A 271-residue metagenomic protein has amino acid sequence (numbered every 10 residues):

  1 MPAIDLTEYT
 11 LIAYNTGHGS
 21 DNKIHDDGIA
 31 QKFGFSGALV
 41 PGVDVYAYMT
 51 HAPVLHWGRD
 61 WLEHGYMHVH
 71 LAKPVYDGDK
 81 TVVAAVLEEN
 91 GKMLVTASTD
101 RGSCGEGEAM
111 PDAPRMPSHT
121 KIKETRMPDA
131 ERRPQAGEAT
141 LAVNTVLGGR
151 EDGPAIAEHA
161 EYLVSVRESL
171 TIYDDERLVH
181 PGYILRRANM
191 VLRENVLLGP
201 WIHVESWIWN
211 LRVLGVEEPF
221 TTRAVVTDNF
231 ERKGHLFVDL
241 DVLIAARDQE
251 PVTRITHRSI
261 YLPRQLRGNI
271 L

Functional and structural regions predicted by a protein language model:
M1-A13, L71-T140, V213-L271: HotDog/MaoC-like acyl-thioester-processing domains
M1-H64, R115-E205, L266-L271: Hot-dog-fold acyl-thioester-processing enzymes
F35, H70-L71, L198, V204 (+2 more regions): Short, conserved secondary-structure segments in the cores of folded domains
L39-V43, G182, I208-E217, R232: Short, well-ordered coil↔helix boundary/capping segments
G65-V69: Long, charged, glycine-rich C-terminal linkers/tails
